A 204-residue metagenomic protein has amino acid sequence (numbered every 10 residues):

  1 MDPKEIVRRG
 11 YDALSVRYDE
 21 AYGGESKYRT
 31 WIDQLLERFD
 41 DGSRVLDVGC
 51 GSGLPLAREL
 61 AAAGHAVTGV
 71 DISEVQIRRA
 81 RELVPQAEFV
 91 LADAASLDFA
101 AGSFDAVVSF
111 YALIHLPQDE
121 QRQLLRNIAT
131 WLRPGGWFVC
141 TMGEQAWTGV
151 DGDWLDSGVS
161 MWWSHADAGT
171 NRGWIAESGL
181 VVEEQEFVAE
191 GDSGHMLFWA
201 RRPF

Functional and structural regions predicted by a protein language model:
M1-D41, A146: Conserved class I S-adenosyl-L-methionine
L46, S52-S96: Class I SAM-dependent methyltransferase SAM/SAH-binding core
A95-V107: A short acidic, Gly/Pro-enriched loop at the edge of an enzyme's catalytic core that lines a small-molecule cofactor
A106-E120: A short SAM/SAH-binding and catalytic strip from SAM-dependent methyltransferases
R122-P134: A short glycine-rich, Lys/Arg-flanked "PGG" loop and its adjoining helix->strand segment in the class I
W137-H165: Conserved class I S-adenosyl-L-methionine
W163-S178: Short alpha-helix
F187-F204: Core SAM-dependent methyltransferase catalytic element
